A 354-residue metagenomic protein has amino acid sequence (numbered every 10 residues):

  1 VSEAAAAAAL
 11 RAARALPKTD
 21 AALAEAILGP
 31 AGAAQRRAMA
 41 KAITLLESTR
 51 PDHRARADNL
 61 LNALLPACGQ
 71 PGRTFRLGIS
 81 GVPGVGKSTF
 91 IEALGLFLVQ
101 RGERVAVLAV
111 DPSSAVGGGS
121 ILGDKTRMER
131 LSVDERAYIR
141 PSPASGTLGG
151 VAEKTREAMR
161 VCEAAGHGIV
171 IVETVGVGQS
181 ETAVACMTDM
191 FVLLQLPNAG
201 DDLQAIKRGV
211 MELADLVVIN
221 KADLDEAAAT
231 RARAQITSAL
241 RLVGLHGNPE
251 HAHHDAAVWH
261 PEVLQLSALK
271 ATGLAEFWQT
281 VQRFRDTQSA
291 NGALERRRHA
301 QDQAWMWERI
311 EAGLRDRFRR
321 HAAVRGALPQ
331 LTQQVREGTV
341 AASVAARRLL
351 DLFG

Functional and structural regions predicted by a protein language model:
V1-G32, R36-M39: Long, basic/Gly/Ser/Thr-rich N-terminal segments that mediate initial subcellular attachment or targeting
A22-E25, T49, D58, N62 (+7 more regions): Expand to "…catalyze enediolate/carbanion chemistry for C-C bond making/breaking, isomerization, decarboxylation
L23-A26, S80, S142, V218-K221 (+2 more regions): Short hinge/gating elements
E25-A34, A40-V85, I91-S180, M187-D202: Nucleotide-state-sensitive switch-loop elements of NTP-binding domains
Q35, D111, E173, N220 (+3 more regions): Residue-level signal for inorganic ion chemistry
A38-K41, Q265-A268, A275-F353: Long, well-ordered amphipathic alpha-helical subdomains in the mid-to-C-terminal portions of large enzyme subunits
L216-V218, A222-T287: Canonical P-loop GTPase G-domain recognition
